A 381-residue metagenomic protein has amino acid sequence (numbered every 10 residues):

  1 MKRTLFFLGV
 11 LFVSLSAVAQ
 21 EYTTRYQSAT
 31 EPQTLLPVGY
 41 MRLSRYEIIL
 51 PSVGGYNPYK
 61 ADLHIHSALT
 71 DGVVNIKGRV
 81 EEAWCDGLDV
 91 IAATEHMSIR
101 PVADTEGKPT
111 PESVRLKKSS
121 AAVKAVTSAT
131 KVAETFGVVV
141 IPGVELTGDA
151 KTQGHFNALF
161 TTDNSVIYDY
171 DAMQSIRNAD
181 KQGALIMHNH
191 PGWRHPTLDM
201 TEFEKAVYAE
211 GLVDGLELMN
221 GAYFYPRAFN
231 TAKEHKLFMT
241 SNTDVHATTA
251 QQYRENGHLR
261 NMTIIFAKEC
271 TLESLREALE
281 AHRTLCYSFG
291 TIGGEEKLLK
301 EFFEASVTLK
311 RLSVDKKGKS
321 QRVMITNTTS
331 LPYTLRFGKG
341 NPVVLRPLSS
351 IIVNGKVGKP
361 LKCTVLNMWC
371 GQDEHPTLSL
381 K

Functional and structural regions predicted by a protein language model:
M1-T4: Positively charged n-region of N-terminal signal peptides that target proteins for export
F7: DNA target-recognition domains and sequence-specific DNA-contacting regions of bacterial/archaeal
V10-V18: Hydrophobic h-region of N-terminal signal peptides that target proteins for export in Gram-negative bacteria
S16, I91, M97-D104, A247-E255: Short, compositionally biased low-complexity segments
Q20-A61, V80, A150-T161, P196-K381: Charged catalytic cores and adjacent phosphate/nucleic-acid-binding surfaces used for phosphate/nucleic-acid chemistry
S28, L35-Q182, N189, L198 (+3 more regions): A metal-dependent hydrolase metal-coordination microenvironment
H96, L146, G192, V245 (+1 more regions): Residue-level "edge-of-site" marker
A184-I186, M239: Generic beta-sheet signal
